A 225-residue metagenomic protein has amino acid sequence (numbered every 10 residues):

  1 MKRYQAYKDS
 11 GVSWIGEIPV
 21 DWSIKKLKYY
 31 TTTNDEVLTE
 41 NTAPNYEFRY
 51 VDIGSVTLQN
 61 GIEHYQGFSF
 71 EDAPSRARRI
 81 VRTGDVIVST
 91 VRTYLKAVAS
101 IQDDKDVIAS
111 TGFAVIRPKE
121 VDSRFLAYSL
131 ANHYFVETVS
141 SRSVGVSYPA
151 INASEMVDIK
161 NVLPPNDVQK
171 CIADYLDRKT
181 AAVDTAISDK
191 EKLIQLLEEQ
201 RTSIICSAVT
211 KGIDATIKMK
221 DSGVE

Functional and structural regions predicted by a protein language model:
M1-I18, A181-E225: Short amphipathic coiled-coil heptad-repeat segments
A6-S10, T90-Y94, D106-F113, V144-K170: A short glycine-rich beta-alpha junction/loop motif
Y7-E40, D158, V162, N166 (+2 more regions): Non-catalytic DNA-recognition/assembly elements of restriction-modification systems
S10-G11, K28-E40, V51-T83, I101: Sequence-specific dsDNA recognition surfaces
V20-L27, L126, V157-K192, E198: Amphipathic alpha-helical segments
E40-F48, S141-S143, M219-S222: Short coil/turn segments at secondary-structure boundaries
R76-V136, S140, A150-N152: A short beta-sheet element
